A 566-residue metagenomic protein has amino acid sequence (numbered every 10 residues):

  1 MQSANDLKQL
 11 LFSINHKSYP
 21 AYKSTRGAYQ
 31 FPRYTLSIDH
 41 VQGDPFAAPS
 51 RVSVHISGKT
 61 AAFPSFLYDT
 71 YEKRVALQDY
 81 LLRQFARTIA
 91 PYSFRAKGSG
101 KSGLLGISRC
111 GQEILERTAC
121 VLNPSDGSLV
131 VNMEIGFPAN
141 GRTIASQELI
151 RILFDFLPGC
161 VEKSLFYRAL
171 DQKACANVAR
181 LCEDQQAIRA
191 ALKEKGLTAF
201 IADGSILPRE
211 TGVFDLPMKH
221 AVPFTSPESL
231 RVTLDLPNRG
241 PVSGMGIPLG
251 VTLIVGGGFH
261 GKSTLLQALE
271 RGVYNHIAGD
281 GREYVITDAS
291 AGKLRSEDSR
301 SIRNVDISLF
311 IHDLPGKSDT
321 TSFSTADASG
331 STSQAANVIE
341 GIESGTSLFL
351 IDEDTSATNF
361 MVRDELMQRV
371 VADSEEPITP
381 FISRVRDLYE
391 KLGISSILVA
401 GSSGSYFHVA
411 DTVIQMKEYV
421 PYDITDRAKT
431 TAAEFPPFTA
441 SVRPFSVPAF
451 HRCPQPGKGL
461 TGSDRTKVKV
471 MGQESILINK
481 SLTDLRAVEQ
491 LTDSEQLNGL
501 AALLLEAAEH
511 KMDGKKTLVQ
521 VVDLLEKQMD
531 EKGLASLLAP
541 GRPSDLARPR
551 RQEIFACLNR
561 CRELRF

Functional and structural regions predicted by a protein language model:
M1-G196, L207, L558, F566: N-terminal accessory targeting/assembly segments
A145, F310, L314-S331, R363-I378: Flexible beta-alpha connector loops of hexameric P-loop NTPases
K193-A199, D203, F259, L266-E297 (+1 more regions): Carboxylate/His-rich catalytic cores and anion/metal-binding grooves
P208-S243, A278, I286-I302, I307-S318: N-terminal pre-Walker A segment at the start of P-loop NTPase domains
V242-Y274: Glycine-rich phosphate-binding P-loop
S329-G330, Q334-G341: Conserved alpha-helical scaffold flanking the Walker A/P-loop in AAA+ ATPase domains
G341-V385, Y389-E390, V399-K429: Conserved P-loop NTPase nucleotide-binding/switch module
E390-G393, V399-F566: Conserved NTP phosphate-binding and transfer environment spanning the P-loop NTPase/kinase superfamily
